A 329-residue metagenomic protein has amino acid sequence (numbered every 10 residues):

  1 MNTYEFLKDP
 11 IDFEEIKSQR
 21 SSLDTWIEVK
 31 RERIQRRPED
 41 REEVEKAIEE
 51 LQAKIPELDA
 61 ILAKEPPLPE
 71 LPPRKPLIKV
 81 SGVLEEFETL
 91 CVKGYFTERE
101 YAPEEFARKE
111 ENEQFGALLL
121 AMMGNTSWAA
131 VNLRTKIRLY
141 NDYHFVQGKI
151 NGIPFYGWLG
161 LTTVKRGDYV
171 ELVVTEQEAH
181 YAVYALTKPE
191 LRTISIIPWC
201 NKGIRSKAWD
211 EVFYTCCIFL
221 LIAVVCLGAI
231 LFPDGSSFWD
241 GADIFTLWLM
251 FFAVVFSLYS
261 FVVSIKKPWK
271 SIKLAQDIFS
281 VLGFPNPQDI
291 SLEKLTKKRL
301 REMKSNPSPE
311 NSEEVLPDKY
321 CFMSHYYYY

Functional and structural regions predicted by a protein language model:
M1-L71, L249, A253, S257-Y329: N-terminal pre-first-transmembrane soluble regions of secretory-pathway and organelle membrane proteins
E70-I137: Structural detector for short beta-strands of small beta-barrel domains
G148-F155: Short, structured beta-strand/loop micro-motifs enriched in basic residues and often containing a Trp
L159-L172: Short nucleic-acid-contacting surface segments enriched for D/E, G, S/T with interspersed K/R
V183-V224: Cytosolic-side membrane-insertion boundary helix
L220-D240: Juxtamembrane "helix exit" motif at the C-terminal ends of alpha-helical transmembrane segments in multi-pass membrane
G235-V255: Hydrophobic alpha-helical transmembrane segments
